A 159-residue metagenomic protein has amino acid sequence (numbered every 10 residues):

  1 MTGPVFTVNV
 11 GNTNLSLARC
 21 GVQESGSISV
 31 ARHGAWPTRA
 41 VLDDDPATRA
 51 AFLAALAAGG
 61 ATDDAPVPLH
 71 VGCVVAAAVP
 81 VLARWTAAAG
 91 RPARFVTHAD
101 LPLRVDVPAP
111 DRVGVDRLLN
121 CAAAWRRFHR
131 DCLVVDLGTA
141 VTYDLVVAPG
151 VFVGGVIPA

Functional and structural regions predicted by a protein language model:
M1-A31, A124, R130-F152: Gly/Thr-rich phosphate-binding beta-strand-loop-beta motif of the actin/hexokinase/Hsp70
M1-T2, L101-C132: Conserved phosphate-binding catalytic cores of ATP/NTP-utilizing and phosphoryl-transfer enzymes
T2, T7, T13, T38 (+5 more regions): Residue-identity detector for threonine
G3-V5, V75-A83, A122-W125: Short, mixed-charge, low-aromatic patches
E24-V81: N-terminal phosphate-binding loop and adjacent alpha-helix
R39-D44, N120-A122, R126-H129, V153-A159: Glycine-rich phosphate-binding loop plus the immediately following alpha-helix
A57-G114, V147-G155, A159: Short beta-strand-loop/turn "lid" adjacent to the catalytic site in phosphate-handling enzymes
